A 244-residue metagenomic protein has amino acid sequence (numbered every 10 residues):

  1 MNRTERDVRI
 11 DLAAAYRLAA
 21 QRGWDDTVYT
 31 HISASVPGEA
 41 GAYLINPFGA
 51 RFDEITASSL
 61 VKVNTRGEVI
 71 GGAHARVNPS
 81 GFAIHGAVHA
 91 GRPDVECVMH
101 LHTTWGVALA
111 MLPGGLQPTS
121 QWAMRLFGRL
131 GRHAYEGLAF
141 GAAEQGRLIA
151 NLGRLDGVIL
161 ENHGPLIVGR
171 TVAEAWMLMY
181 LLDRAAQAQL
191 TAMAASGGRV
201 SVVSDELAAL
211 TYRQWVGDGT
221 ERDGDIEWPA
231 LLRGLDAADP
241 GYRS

Functional and structural regions predicted by a protein language model:
M1-S244: Glycine-rich flexible loops
